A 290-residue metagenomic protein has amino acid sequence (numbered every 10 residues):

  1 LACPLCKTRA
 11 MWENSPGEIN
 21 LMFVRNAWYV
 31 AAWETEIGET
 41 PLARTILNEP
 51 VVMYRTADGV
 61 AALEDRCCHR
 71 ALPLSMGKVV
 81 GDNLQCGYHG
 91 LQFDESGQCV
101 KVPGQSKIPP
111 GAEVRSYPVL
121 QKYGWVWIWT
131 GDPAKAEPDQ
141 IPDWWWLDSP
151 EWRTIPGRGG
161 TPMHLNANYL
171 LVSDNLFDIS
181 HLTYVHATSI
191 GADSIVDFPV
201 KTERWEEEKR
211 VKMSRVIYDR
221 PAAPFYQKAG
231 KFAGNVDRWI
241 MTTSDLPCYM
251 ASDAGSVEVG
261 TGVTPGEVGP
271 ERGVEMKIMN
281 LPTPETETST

Functional and structural regions predicted by a protein language model:
P4-E13, G17-N20, V30-W152: Rieske [2Fe-2S] iron-sulfur-binding domain
N14, N20, N26, N48 (+5 more regions): Detector for Asparagine
V24-W33, S96-G104, T183-H186, G260-P265: Short Pro/Gly-enriched beta-strand edge/turn motifs at strand-loop
N26, V114-S116, K277: Short edge beta-strand segments in beta-sheet-rich domains
E137-T290: C-terminal catalytic domain of Rieske-type non-heme iron oxygenases
